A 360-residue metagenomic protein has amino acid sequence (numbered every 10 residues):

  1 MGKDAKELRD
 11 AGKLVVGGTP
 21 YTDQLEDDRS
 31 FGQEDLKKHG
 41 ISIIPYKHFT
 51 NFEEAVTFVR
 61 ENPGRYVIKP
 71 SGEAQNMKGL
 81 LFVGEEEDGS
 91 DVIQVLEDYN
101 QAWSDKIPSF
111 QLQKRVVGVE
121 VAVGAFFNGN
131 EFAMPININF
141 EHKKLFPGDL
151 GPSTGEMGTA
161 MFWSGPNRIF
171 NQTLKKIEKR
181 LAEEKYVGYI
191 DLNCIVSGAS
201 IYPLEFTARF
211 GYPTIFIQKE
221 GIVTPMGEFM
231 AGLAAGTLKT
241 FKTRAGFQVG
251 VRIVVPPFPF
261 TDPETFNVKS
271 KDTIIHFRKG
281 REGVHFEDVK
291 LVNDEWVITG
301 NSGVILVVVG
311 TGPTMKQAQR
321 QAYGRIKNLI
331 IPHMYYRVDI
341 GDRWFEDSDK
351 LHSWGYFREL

Functional and structural regions predicted by a protein language model:
M1-V67, E73-Q75: Conserved N-proximal alpha/beta basic substrate-recognition cap immediately N-terminal to, or forming the N-lobe
P63, G79-Q218: Internal nucleotide-binding/catalytic subdomain
G72-A74, L150-G151, T243, V297-G303: Short, flexible turn/loop "capping" segments at secondary-structure junctions
S104, G324-I340: Short arginine-rich
T159-F162, V251-I253, V304-G312: Short, well-ordered beta-strand elements within core beta-sheets of diverse protein domains
N171-I190, T207-R281, N293: Active-site "cap" helix and flanking loop/linker of ATP-utilizing ligase/carboxylase catalytic domains
V308-K327: Short, well-ordered alpha-helical segments
I340-L360: A cross-kingdom feature marking charged/low-complexity
